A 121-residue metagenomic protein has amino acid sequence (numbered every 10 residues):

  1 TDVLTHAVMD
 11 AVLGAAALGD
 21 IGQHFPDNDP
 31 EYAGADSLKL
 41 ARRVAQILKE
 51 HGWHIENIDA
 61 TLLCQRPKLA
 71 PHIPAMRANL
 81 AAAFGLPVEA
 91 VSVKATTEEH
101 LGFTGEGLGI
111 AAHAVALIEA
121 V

Functional and structural regions predicted by a protein language model:
T1-M76, A83-F84: RNase III-family endoribonuclease catalytic core
E50-H51, A81, G102-E106: A generic local secondary-structure boundary/capping motif
A70-P71, H100-T104: Short active-site-adjacent structural elements
A78-L80, A111-A112: Short, structured secondary-structure boundary patches
P87-A90: Short acidic capping loops at alpha-helix termini that bridge into adjacent secondary structure
V93-T97: Pyridoxal 5′-phosphate
T104-V121: C-terminal edge-of-domain segments
